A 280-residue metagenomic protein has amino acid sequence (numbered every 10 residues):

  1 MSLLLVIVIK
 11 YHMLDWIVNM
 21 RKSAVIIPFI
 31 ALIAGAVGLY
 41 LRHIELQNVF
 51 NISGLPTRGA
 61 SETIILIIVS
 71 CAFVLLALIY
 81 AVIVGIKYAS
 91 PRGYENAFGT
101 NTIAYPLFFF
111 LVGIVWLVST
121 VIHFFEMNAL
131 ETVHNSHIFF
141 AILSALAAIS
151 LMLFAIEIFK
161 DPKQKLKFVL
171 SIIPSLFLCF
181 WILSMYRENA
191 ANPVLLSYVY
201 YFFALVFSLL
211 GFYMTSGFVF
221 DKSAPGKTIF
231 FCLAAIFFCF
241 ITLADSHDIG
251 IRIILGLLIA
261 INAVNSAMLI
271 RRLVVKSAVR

Functional and structural regions predicted by a protein language model:
M1-V18: N-terminal amphipathic/basic-hydrophobic helices that include classical n-h-c signal peptides and signal-anchor
W16-H137: N-terminal topogenic module of multi-pass integral membrane proteins
I17, S90-N101, I156-V169, G217-G226: Membrane-interface helix-boundary motifs at transmembrane edges
S23-H43, L66-I79, Y200-R280: C-terminal transmembrane-bundle signature of multipass membrane proteins, characterized by strong activation on
L32-E45, F109-E126, L151-F154, P174-E188 (+1 more regions): Hydrophobic alpha-helical transmembrane segments and adjacent interfacial helices in integral membrane proteins
H43-L66, V121-L143, P162-L166, L183-F202 (+2 more regions): Membrane-helix interface and helix-disruption motif detector
I83-Y88, V118, A141-L151, S175-L178 (+1 more regions): Hydrophobic alpha-helical transmembrane segments
A148-F159, W181-M185, L205-S223: Alpha-helical transmembrane segments in multipass membrane proteins, preferentially the mid-helix core
